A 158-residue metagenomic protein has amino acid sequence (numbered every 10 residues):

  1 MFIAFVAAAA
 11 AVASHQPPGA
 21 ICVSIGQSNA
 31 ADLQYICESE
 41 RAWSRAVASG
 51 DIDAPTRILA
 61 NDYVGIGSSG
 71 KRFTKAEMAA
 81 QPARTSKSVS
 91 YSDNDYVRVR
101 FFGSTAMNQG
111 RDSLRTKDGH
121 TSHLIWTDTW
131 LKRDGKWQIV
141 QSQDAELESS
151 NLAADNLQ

Functional and structural regions predicted by a protein language model:
I3-H15: Hydrophobic h-region of N-terminal signal peptides that target proteins for export in Gram-negative bacteria
A13-R57, D62-Q158: A beta-strand edge to alpha-helix "cap/lid" segment located at domain peripheries
